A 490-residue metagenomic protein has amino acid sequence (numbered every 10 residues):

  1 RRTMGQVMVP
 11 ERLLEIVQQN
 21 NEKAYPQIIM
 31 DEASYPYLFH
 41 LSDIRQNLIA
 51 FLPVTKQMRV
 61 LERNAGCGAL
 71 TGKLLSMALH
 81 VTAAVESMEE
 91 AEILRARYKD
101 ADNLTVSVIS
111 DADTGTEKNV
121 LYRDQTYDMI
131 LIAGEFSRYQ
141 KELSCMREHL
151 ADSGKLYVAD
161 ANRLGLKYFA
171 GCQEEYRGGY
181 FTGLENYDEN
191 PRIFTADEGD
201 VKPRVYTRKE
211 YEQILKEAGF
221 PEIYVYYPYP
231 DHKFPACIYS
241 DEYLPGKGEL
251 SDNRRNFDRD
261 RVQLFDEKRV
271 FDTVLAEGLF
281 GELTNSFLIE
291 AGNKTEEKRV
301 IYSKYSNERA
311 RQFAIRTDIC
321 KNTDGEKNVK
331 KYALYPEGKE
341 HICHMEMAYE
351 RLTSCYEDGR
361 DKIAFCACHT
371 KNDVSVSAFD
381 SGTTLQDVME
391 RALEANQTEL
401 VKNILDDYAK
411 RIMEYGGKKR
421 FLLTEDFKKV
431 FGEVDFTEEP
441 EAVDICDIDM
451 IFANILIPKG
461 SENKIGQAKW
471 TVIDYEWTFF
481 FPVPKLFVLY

Functional and structural regions predicted by a protein language model:
R1-N20: N-terminal auxiliary segments of SAM/dcSAM-dependent transferases
C67-A78: Conserved SAM-binding loop of SAM-dependent methyltransferases across substrates and taxa, primarily the Class I
Y139-K155: A short glycine-rich, Lys/Arg-flanked "PGG" loop and its adjoining helix->strand segment in the class I
Y157-F181: Conserved class I S-adenosyl-L-methionine
D200-V225: Short alpha-helix
E308-T353: ATP-binding glycine-rich loop module of kinase domains
I363-F431: Conserved structural core of kinase catalytic domains
K429-Y490: Catalytic activation segment of kinase domains across protein kinase-like and atypical kinase folds
